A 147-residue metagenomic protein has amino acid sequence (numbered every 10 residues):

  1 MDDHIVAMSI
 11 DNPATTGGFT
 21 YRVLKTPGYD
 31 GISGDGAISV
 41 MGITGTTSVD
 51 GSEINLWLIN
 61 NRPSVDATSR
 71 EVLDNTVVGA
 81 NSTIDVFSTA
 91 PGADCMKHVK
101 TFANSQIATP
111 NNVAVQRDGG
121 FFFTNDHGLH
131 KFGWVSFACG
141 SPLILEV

Functional and structural regions predicted by a protein language model:
M1, L58-G79, F123-P142: Short, conserved, GDST-rich strand-edge loop motifs in beta-rich repeat architectures
M1-D3, Y29-T47, A103-F121, S141-I144: Beta-rich, blade/repeat-based domains predominating in secreted/periplasmic proteins but also intracellular
M1-G51, N60-P63: Blade-loop segments of beta-propeller domains
D2-P13, E71-A93, A138-V147: Beta-propeller blade signature
T15-I32, T89-S105, V147: Blade-edge beta-strand/turn elements of extracellular beta-propeller and related beta-sheet repeat scaffolds
T46, I59-V65, T83-A93, S105 (+1 more regions): Mid-sequence acidic-hydrophobic segments that form the walls of catalytic/ligand-binding cavities or oligomerization
E53-N55, G120: Structural hallmark of WD40 beta-propellers
V77-D85, M96-G128: Aromatic- and glycine-enriched pocket-lining scaffold segments that form the walls of small-molecule binding clefts
